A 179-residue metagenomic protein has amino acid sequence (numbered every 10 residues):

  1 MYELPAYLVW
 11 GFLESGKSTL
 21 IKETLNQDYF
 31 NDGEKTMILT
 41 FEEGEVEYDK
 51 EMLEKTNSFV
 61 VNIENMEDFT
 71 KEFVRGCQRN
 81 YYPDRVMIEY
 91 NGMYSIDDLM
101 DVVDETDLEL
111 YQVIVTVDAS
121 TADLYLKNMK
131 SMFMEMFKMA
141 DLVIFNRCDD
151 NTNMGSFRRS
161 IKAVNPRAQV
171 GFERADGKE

Functional and structural regions predicted by a protein language model:
M1-A6, P166-E179: Long, charged, low-complexity intrinsically disordered regions
Y2-W10, S15-D123: Nucleotide-state-sensitive switch-loop elements of NTP-binding domains
G16-K17, N153, G177-E179: Conserved GTPase G-domain signal focused on the G5
R75, N128-K130, K178-E179: Short, surface-exposed amphipathic charged segments that create phosphate/polyanion-binding patches used for binding
R85-N165, Q169-F172: Phosphate/Mg2+-binding loops and adjacent switch elements in nucleotide/diphosphate-handling enzyme cores
